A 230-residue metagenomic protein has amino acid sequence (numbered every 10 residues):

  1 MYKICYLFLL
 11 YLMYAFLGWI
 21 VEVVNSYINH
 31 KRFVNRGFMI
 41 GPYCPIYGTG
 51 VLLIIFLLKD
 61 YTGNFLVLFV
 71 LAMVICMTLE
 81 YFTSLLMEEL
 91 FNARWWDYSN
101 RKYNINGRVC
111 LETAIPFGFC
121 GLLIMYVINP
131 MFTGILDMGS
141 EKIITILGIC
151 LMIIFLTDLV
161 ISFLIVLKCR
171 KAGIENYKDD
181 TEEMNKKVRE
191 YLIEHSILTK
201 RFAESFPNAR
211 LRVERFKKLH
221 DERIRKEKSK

Functional and structural regions predicted by a protein language model:
M1-K230: Aromatic-rich, lipid-facing transmembrane alpha helices and their immediate juxtamembrane interface loops in integral
